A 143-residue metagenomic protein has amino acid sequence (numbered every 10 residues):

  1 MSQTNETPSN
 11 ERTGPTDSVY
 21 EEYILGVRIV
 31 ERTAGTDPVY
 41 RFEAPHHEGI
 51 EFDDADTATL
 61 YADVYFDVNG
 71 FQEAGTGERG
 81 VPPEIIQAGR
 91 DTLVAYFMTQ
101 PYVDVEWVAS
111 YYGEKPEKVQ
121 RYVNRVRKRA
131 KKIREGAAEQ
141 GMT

Functional and structural regions predicted by a protein language model:
M1-G77: DNA-contacting interfaces and partner/effector-binding or oligomerization modules in DNA-centric proteins
N69-T92, I133-T143: Short, Lys/Arg-enriched anionic-surface-contact patches
A95-T99: Short alpha-helical segment immediately N-terminal to, or the first helix within, an HTH/HTH-like DNA-binding domain
Y102-V103: Residue-level signal for the short linker/turn that defines the boundary of a DNA-recognition helix
W107-Y112: Short alpha-helical "recognition helix" segments of helix-turn-helix
V119-Q120: Helix-turn-helix DNA-binding helix
R127-K131: C-terminal flanking helix
